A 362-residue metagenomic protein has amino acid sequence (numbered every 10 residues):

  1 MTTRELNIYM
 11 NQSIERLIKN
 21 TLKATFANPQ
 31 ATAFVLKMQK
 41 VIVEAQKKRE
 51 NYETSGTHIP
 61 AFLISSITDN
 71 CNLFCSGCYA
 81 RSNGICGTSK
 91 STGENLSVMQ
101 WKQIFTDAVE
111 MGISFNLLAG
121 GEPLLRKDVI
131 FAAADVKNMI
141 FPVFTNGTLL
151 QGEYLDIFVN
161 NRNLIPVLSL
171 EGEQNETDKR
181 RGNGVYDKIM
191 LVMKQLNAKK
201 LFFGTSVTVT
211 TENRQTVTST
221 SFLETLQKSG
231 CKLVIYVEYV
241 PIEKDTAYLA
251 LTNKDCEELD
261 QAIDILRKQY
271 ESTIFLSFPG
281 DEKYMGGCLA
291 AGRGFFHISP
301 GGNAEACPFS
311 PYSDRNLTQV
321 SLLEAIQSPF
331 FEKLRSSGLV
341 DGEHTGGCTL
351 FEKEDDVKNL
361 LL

Functional and structural regions predicted by a protein language model:
M1-M10, S169, D178-A291, P300-E305 (+1 more regions): Radical SAM enzyme [4Fe-4S]-AdoMet core and its adjacent flexible, acidic and glycine-rich loops/tails across
T2-D156, N161: Conserved alpha-helical substructure of the radical SAM core
R81-G84, L164, N183, S328: A short linear boundary/processing microfeature
N83-S89, E173-N175, P241-K244: A short, flexible beta-alpha/helix-coil linker loop
V98-L118, L124-V237: Radical SAM/AdoMet-radical enzyme domain recognition
E271-L362: Accessory C-terminal segments flanking Radical SAM cores
